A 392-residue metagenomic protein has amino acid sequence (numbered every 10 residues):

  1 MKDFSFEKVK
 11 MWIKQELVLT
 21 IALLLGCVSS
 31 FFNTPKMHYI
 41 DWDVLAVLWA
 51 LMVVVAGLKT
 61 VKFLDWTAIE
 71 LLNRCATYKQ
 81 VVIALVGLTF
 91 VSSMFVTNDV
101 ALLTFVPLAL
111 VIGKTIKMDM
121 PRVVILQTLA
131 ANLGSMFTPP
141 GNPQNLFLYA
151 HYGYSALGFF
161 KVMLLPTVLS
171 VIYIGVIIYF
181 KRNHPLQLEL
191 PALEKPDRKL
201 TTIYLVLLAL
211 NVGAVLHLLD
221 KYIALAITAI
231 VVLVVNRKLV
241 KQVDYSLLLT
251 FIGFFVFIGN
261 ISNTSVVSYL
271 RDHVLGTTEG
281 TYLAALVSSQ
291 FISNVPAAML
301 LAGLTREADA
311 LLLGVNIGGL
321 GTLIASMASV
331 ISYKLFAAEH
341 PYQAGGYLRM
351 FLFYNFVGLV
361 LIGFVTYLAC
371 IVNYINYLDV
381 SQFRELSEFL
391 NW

Functional and structural regions predicted by a protein language model:
F4-F31, D41-V53, T202-L210, L218-L233 (+1 more regions): Hydrophobic mid-bilayer segments of alpha-helices in multi-pass membrane transport proteins, especially secondary
F4-F6, I69, F180-L205, R237-K241: Flexible interhelical linker loops that connect adjacent transmembrane helices in multi-pass membrane transporters
K8-K14, P35-V44, A156-L165, E194-D197 (+2 more regions): Interfacial loop-to-helix junctions that mark the boundaries of transmembrane helices in multi-pass membrane
Y39, A56, V61, D65-L71 (+1 more regions): Transmembrane helical segments that form the transport core of multi-pass membrane transport proteins
D43-V44, N73-V86, T115-V123, R198-I203 (+2 more regions): Membrane-interfacial loop-to-helix junctions in multi-pass transporters
G87, V91-M136, M299-L313, P341-Q343 (+3 more regions): Hydrophobic transmembrane alpha-helices that form the pore/transport pathway of multi-pass ion and small-solute
K117-M120, V124-N183, L188-L193, K334-F364: Membrane-core helix-loop-helix motifs of multi-pass transport proteins
F160-I174, L283-D379: C-terminal transmembrane helix pair
